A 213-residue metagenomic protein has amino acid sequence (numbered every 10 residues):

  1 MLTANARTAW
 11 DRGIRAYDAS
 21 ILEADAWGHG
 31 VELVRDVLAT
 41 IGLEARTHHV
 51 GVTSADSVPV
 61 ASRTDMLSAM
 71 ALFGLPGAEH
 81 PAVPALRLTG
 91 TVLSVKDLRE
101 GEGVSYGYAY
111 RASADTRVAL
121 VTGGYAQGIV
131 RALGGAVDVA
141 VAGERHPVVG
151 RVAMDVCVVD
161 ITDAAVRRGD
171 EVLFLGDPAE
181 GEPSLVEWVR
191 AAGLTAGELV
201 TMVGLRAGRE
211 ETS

Functional and structural regions predicted by a protein language model:
M1, A26, P84, E187-A191: Catalytic cores of large soluble enzymes that bind and process phosphate-bearing ligands
M1-R63, A196, G204-S213: A charged N-terminal "starter" segment
L2, E23, V92, G143 (+1 more regions): Conserved, mostly hydrophobic/aromatic
N5, G30, V34, L88-T91 (+4 more regions): General structural feature for long, well-ordered alpha-helical segments within catalytic domains of soluble enzymes
A19, E23, P81, W188: Glycine- and other small-residue-rich loops at beta-strand/loop junctions that grip anionic moieties
A24-D25, A71, G124-Y125: Active-site metal-binding loops of divalent metal-dependent hydrolases
D56-D115: Anionic-ligand-binding alpha/beta catalytic cores of soluble enzymes and soluble regulatory domains that recognize
V95-S213: C-terminal accessory subdomain/extension
